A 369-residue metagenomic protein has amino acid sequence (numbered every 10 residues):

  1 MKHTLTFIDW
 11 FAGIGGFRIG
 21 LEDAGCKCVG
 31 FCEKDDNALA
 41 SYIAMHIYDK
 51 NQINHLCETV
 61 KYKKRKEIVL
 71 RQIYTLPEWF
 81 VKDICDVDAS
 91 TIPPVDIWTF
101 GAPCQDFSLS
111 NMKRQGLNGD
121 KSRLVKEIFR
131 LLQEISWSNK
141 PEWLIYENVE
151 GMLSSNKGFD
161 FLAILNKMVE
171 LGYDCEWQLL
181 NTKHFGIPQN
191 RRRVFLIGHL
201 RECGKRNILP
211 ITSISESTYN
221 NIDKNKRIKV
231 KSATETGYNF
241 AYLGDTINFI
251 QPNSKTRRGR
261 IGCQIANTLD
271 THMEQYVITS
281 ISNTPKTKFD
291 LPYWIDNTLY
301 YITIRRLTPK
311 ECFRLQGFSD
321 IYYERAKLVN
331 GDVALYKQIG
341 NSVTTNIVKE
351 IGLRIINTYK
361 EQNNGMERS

Functional and structural regions predicted by a protein language model:
M1, D160, T344, V348: Class I S-adenosyl-L-methionine
K2-K140, E150-S154, G158-L162, V169: Core alpha/beta nucleotide-donor-binding catalytic domains of modification enzymes
A40, D88, L165, F313-Q316 (+1 more regions): Generic structural signal for individual residues within well-ordered alpha-helical segments across diverse proteins
G101, E147, I197: Alpha/beta-hydrolase-fold catalytic nucleophile elbow
A102-P103, P141, P188, S319: Proline-centered helix-kink/hinge sites
W143-V149, V329: Short beta-strands and strand-loop turn motifs
N148-S155, Q178-K183: Acidic carboxylate-rich catalytic motifs and surrounding loops in phosphoryl-/glycosyl-chemistry enzymes
E170-Y173, W177-H184, Q189-S369: Class I SAM-dependent DNA methyltransferase catalytic core with a primary bias toward cytosine-5 DNMT/HhaI-like enzymes
